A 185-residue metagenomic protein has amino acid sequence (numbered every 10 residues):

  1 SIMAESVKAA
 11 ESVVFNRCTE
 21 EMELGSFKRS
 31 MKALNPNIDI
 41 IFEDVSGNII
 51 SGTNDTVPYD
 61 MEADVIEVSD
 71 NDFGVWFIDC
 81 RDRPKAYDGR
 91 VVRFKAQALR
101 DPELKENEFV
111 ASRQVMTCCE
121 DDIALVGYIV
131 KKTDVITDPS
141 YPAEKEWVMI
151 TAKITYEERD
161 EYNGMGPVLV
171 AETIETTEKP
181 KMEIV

Functional and structural regions predicted by a protein language model:
M3, V7-V185: OB-fold and OB-like single-stranded nucleic-acid-recognition modules and their adjacent interaction interfaces
